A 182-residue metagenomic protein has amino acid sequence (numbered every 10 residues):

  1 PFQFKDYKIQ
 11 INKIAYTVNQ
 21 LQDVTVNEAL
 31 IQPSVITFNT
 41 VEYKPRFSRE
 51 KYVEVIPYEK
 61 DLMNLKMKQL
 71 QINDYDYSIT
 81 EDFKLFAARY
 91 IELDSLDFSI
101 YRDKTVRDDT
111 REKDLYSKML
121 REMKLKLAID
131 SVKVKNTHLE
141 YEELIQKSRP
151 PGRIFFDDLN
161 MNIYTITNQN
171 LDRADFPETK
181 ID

Functional and structural regions predicted by a protein language model:
P1-T40, I79, K84, E92 (+2 more regions): Elongated, acidic membrane-bridging lipid-handling scaffolds and related periplasm/extracellular "bridge/tunnel" systems
K44-P45, R107, K147-S148: Short, surface-exposed beta-strand-loop junctions and turns on beta-sheet-rich folds
R49-L62: A cross-kingdom feature marking solvent-exposed beta-strand/loop segments within repeated, beta-rich binding/scaffold
K51-V53, K104-T105, K147: Outer-membrane beta-barrel translocator domains and adjoining extracellular loop/strand segments of Gram-negative
K60-N64, R153-F155: Replace "Gram-negative outer membrane beta-barrel proteins" with "bacterial and organellar outer membrane beta-barrel
L70: Conserved, mostly hydrophobic/aromatic
V106-E112: Flexible, surface-exposed loop regions and adjacent strand-edge segments of Gram-negative outer-membrane beta-barrel
